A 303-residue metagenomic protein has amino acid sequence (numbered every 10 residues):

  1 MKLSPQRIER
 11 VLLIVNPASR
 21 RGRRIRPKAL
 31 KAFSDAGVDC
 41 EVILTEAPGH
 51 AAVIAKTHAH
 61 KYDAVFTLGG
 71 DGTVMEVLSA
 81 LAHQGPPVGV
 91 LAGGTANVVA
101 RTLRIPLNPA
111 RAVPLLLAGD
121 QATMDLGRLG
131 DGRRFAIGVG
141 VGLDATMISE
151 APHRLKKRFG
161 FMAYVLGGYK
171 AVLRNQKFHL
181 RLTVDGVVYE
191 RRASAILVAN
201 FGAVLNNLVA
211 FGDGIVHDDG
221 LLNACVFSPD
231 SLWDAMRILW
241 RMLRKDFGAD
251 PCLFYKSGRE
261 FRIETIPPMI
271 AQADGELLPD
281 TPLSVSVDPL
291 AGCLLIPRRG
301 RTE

Functional and structural regions predicted by a protein language model:
M1-V65, R301-E303: ATP/NTP phosphate-donor binding region
P5, I14, R24, A32 (+4 more regions): Catalytic core of DAGKc-family lipid kinases
T45, V184, V216, V226-E303: ATP/nucleoside-binding phosphotransfer catalytic cores, i.e., glycine-rich phosphate-binding loops
T67-G72: N-terminal glycine-rich "phosphate-gripper" loop used for MgATP/nucleotide binding and carboxylate activation
T73-Q84: Short Gly/Thr/Asp-enriched flexible loops that form oxyanion-binding sites at enzyme active sites
G140, L197-D213, L277: Glycine-rich phosphate/pyrophosphate-binding beta-alpha loops
L155-M162, V204-N207, D213-W233: Gly/Ser/Thr-rich active-site loops/lids in small-molecule metabolic enzymes that frequently grip phosphoryl groups
Q176-F178, R192-S194, D218-N223, S257-F261: A generic structural signal for short beta-strands and their flanking turns/coil linkers
